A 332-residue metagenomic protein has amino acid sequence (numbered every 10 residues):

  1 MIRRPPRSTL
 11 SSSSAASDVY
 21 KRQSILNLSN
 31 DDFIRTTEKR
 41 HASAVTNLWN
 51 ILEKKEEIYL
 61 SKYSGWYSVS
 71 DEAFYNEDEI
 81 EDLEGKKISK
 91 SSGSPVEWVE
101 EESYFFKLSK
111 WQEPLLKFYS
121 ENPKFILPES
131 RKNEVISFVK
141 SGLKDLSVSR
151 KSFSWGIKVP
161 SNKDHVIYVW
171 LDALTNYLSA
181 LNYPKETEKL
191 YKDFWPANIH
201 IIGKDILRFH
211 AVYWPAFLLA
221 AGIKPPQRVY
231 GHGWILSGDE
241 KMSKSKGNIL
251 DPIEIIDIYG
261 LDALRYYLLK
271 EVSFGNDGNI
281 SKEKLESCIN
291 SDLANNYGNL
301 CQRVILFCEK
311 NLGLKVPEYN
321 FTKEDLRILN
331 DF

Functional and structural regions predicted by a protein language model:
M1-Y20: Single conserved hydrophobic/aromatic residue that forms the stacking wall/gate of nucleotide- or nucleobase-binding
S14-Y59, F217: N-terminal Rossmann-like or analogous alpha/beta NTP/dinucleotide-binding catalytic cores that position adenine
D32-S43, S61-F74, G231: Short, glycine/charge-rich beta-strand/loop segments that flank catalytic centers and engage negatively charged groups
R35, R40-A44, L48, I88-K310 (+1 more regions): Structured secondary-structure scaffolds
E57-Q112: Cys/His-rich short segments
L312-F332: Acidic, turn-prone loop/beta-hairpin segments
